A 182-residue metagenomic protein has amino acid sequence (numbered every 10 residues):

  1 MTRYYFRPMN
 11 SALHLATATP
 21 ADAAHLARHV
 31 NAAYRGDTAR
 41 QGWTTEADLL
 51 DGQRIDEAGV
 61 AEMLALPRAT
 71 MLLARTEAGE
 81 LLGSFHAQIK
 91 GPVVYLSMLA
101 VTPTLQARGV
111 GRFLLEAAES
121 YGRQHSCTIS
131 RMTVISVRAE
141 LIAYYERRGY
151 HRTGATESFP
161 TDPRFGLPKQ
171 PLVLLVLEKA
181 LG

Functional and structural regions predicted by a protein language model:
M1-A24, L175, L181-G182: Conserved N-terminal entry element of GNAT/NAT acetyltransferase domains
H14, N31-V60: Conserved GNAT-fold acetyl-CoA-binding loop/helix
I55-L73, Y95, Q170: A short helix-loop-beta-strand connector motif used in the catalytic cores of GNAT acetyltransferases and, in some
L73, E80-Q88, Y95-A100: Conserved beta-strand in the GNAT
R75, L99-Q106, V134-I135: A short, internal acetyl-CoA/4′-phosphopantetheine-binding micro-motif in the GNAT/acyltransferase core
V101, A107-S120, R147: Conserved acetyl-CoA-binding loop-helix of GNAT-fold acetyltransferases
T128-I129, I135-I142, R148-G182: C-terminal "cap" of GNAT-fold acetyltransferases
